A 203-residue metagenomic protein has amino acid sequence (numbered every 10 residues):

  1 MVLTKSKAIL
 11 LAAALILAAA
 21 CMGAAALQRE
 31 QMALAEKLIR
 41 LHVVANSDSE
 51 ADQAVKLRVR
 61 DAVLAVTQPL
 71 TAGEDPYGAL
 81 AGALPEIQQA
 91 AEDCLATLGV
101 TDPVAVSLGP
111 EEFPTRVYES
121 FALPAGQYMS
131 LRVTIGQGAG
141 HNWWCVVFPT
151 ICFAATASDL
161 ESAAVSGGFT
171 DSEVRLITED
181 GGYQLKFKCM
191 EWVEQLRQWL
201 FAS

Functional and structural regions predicted by a protein language model:
K7-G23: Hydrophobic membrane-insertion alpha-helices, especially the h-region of bacterial N-terminal signal peptides
M22-E36: Aromatic-capped interface at the extracytoplasmic side of an N-terminal signal-anchor transmembrane helix
E36-A72: Short extracytoplasmic
L38-V44, P103-G109, S130-T134, W144-V146: Soluble periplasmic/extracytoplasmic beta-strand elements of cell-envelope proteins
R60, L64-A72, Q89-A96, V100 (+1 more regions): Sec-exported extracytoplasmic/periplasmic mature domains
P76-T115: Amphipathic, coiled-coil-like alpha-helical scaffolding segments used for oligomerization/assembly
F121-Y183: Soluble extracytoplasmic domains of inner/organellar membrane proteins
E173-A202: Glycine-rich, aromatic-bearing surface loops/beta-hairpins
